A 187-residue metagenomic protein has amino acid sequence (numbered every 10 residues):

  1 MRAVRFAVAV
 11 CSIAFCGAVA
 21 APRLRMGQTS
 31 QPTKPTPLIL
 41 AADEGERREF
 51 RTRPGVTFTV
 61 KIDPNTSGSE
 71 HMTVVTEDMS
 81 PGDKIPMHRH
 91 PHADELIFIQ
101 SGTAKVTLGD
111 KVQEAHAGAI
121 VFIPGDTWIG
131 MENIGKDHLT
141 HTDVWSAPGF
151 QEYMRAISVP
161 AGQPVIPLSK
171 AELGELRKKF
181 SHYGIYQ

Functional and structural regions predicted by a protein language model:
A7-G17: Bacterial N-terminal signal peptides
G17-H71, V159-Q187: A short, N-terminal "cap"/entry segment at the start of jelly-roll beta-barrel domains of the cupin/DSBH fold
T57-D63, V75-H90: Conserved short histidine dyad/triad with adjacent acidic residue
T76-S80, R89-L108, V144-S146: Short, conserved beta-strand element in jelly-roll/cupin
S80-G82, G118, D126, K136: Tight coil/turn sites that cap or link beta-strands
D110-W128: Short acidic-glycine-tyrosine-enriched beta hairpin
F122, K136-Y153: A short hydrophobic beta-strand segment most commonly corresponding to one strand of the jelly-roll/cupin
M131-I134: Asparagine-centered strand-capping/turn motif at beta-strand->loop junctions
